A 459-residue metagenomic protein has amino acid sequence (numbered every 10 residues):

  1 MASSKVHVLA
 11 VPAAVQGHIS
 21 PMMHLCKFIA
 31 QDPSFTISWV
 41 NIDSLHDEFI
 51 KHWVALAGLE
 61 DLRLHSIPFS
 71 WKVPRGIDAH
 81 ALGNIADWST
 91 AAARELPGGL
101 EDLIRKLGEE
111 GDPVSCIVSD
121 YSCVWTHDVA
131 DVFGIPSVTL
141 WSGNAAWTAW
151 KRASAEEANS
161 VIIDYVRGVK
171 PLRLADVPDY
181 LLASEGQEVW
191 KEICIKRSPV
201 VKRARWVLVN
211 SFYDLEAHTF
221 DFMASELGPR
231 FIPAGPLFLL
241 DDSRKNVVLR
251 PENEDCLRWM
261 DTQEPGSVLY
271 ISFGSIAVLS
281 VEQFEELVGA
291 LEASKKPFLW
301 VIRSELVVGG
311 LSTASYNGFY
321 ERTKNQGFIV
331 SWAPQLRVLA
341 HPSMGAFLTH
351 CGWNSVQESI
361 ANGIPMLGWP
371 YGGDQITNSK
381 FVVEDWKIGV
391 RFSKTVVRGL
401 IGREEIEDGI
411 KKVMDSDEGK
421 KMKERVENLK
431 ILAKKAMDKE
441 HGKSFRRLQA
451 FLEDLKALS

Functional and structural regions predicted by a protein language model:
M1-S459: Glycosyltransferase specificity loop/lid
